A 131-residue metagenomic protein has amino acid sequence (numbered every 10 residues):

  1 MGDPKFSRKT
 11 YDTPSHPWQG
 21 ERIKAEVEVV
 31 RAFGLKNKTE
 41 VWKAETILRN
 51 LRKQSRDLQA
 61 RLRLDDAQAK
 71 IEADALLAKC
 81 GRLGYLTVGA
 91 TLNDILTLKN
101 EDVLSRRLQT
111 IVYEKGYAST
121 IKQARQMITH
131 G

Functional and structural regions predicted by a protein language model:
M1-G116, K122: Ferredoxin-like alpha/beta domains used as RNA- or RNAP-binding modules
K122, M127-G131: Major-groove DNA-recognition helix of helix-turn-helix-type DNA-binding domains
